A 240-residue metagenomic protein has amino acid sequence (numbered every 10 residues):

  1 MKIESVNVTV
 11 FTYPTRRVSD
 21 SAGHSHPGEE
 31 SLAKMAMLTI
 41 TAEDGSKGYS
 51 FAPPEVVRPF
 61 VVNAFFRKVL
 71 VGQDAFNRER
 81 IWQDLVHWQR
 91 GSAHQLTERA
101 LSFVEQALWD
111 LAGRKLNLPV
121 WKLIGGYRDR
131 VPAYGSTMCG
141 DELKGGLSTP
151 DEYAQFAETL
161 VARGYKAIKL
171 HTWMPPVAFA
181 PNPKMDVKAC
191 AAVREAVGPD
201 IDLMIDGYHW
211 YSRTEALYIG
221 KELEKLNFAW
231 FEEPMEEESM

Functional and structural regions predicted by a protein language model:
M1-S50: Structured beta-strand/loop patches that form or line metal/cofactor-binding pockets in enzymes
I3, G45, F66, V104 (+4 more regions): Conserved, mostly hydrophobic/aromatic
T9, K68-Q73, W88, K115 (+5 more regions): Change "in soluble alpha/beta enzymes" to "in soluble alpha/beta proteins
A22-S25, P119-V120, A154-Q155: Glycine-rich, charged/polar anion/phosphate-binding loops that engage phosphate groups from diverse ligands
E29-L32, I124-Y127, E195-V197: Solvent-exposed alpha-helices and their adjacent loops that cap or buttress functional pockets in soluble metabolic
T41-L116: Metal- or metallocofactor-binding catalytic centers and their adjacent structured scaffolds across diverse enzyme
E105-G145: Glycine-rich, aromatic-flanked loop segments that form ligand/cofactor-binding clefts across common enzyme folds
R130-M240: Metal-dependent enolase-superfamily TIM-barrel catalytic cores that perform enediolate-based chemistry
